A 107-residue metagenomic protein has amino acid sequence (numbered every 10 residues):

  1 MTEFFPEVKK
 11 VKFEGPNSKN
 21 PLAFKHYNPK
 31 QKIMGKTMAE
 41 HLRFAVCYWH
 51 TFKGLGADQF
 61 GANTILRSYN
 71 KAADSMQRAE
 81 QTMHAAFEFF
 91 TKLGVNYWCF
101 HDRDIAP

Functional and structural regions predicted by a protein language model:
M1-P107: N-terminal pre-domain/capping segments
